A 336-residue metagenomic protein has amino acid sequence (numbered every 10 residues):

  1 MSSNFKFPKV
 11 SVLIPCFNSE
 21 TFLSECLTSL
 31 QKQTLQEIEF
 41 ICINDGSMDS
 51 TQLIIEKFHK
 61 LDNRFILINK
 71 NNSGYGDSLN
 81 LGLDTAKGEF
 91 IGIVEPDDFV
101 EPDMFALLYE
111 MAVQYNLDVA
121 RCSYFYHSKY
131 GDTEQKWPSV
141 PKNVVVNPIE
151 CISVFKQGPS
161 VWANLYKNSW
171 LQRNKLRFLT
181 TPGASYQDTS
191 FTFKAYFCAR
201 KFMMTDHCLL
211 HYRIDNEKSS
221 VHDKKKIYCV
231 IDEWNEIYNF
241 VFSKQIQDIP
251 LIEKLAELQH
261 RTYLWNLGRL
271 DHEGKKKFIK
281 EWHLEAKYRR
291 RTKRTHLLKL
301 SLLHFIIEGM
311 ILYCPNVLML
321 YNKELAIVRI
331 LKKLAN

Functional and structural regions predicted by a protein language model:
M1-S29: N-proximal low-complexity "stem/linker" segments adjacent to membrane-targeting elements
S2, H272-N336: Membrane-interface aromatic/basic loop that binds lipid-linked glycans or pyrophosphate carriers, typified by
P8-S11, E39, S190: Cell-envelope/extracellular polymer assembly enzymes that use nucleotide-activated donors
T28-E37: Short, acidic, metal-binding catalytic loop of nucleotide-sugar glycosyltransferases
N44-L53, S73, E95: A conserved acidic beta->alpha catalytic loop
K70-A86: Glycine-rich, basic loop-to-helix element that forms the pyrophosphate-binding segment of sugar-nucleotide handling
Y75, L79, P96-M203, L210-I227: Donor-binding/catalytic cores of nucleotide-activated saccharide and glycerol-phosphate transferases/polymerases
I91: Short aromatic/hydrophobic "clamp" motif used to bind/position activated sugar donors
